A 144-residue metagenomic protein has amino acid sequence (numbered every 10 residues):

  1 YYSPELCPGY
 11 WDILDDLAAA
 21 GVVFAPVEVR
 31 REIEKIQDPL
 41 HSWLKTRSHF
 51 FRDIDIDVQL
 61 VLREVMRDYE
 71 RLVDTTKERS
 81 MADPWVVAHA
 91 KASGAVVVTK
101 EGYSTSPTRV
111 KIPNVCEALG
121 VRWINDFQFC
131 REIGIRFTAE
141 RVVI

Functional and structural regions predicted by a protein language model:
Y1-A25, R31-K45: Short, well-structured N-terminal submotif of metal-dependent ribonuclease cores
V27-S80, R141: PIN-domain endoribonuclease scaffold, especially VapC-family toxins
R31-E32, R79-A82, G102-T108: Acidic, metal-coordinating catalytic cores used for nucleic-acid/nucleotide bond scission and strand-transfer chemistry
R67-R71, K91-E101: Catalytic-site beta-strand/loop segments enriched in glycine and acidic/polar residues
E78-V97, K111-E117: Acidic, metal-associated active-site segment
Y103-I144: Acidic, PIN/NYN-like endoribonuclease modules and their adjacent C-terminal/linker elements
